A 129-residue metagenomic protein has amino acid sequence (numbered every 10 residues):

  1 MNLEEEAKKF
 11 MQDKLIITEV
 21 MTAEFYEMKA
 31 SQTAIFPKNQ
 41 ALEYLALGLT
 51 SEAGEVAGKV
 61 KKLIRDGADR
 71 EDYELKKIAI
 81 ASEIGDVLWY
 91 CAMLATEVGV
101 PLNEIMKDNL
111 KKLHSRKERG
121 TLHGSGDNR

Functional and structural regions predicted by a protein language model:
M1-I84, L88-R129: Flexible "arm" and connector segments at domain edges
